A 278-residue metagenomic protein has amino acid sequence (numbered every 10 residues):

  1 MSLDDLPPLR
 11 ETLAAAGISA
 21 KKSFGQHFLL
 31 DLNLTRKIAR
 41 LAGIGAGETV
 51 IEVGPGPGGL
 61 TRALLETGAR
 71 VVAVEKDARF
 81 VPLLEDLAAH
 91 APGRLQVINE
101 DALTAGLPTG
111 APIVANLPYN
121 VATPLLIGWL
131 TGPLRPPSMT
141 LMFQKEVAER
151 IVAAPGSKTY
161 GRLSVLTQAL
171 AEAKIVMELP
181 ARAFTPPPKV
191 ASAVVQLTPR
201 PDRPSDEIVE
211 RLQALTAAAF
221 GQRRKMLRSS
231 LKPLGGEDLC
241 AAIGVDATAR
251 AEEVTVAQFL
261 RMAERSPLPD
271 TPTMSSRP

Functional and structural regions predicted by a protein language model:
M1-A218, Q222, A241, R261-E264 (+1 more regions): Catalytic cores of RNA-modifying enzymes
K232-P233: Short amphipathic alpha-helix segments
G236-L268: RNA substrate-recognition surfaces in RNA-acting enzymes
